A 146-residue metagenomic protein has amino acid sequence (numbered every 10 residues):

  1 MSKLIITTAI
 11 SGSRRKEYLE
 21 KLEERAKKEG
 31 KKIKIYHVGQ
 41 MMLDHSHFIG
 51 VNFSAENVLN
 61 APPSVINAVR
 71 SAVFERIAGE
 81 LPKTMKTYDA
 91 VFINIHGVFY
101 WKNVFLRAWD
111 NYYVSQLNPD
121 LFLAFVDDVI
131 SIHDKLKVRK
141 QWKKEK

Functional and structural regions predicted by a protein language model:
M1-I5: Pre-Walker A (Motif I) flank of P-loop NTPase domains
I6-L22: Glycine-rich phosphate-binding P-loop
R14, L43-D44, I130-H133: Short, charged/polar "capping" segments at the starts of alpha-helices and the immediately preceding loops
L22-A26, I77-M85, L136: Hydrophobic, Leu/Ile/Phe/Ala-enriched alpha-helical segments that form helix-helix packing faces
E24-K34: Post-Walker A helix-loop "phosphate-sensing" segment adjacent to the P-loop in P-loop NTPases
K34-L106: ATP-dependent small-molecule kinase phosphotransfer cores that center on conserved nucleotide phosphate-binding segments
I95-Q141: ATP-dependent NMP and nucleoside kinases share a basic, alpha-helical "lid"
K143-K146: Short, intrinsically disordered, charge-balanced linker/junction segments flanking boundaries in proteins
